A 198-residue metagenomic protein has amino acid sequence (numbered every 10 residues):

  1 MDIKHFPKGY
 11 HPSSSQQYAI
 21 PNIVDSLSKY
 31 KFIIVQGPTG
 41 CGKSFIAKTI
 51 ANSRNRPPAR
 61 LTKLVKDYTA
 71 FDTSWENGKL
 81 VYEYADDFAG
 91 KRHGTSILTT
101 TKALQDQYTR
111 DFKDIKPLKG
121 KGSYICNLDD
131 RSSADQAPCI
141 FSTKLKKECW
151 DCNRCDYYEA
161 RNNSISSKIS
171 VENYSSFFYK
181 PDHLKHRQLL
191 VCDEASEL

Functional and structural regions predicted by a protein language model:
M1-Q36: Conserved pre-motif I regulatory segment
F6, N55-S170, S175-F178: A substrate-engagement module of RecA-like helicase motors
K29, D111-K116, K185-H186: Short glycine/proline-enriched coil/turn segments at helix->beta-strand junctions
K29-I50: Walker A/P-loop
Y30-I34, G94-S96, I169, L189: Residue-level preference for the first positions of well-ordered beta-strands
Q36-G40, K102, S196: Conserved helicase ATPase motor motifs in RecA-like P-loop NTPase domains
G42-S44, F177-K185: SF2 helicase motor core recognition
S176, K185-L198: SF2 helicase catalytic motif II
